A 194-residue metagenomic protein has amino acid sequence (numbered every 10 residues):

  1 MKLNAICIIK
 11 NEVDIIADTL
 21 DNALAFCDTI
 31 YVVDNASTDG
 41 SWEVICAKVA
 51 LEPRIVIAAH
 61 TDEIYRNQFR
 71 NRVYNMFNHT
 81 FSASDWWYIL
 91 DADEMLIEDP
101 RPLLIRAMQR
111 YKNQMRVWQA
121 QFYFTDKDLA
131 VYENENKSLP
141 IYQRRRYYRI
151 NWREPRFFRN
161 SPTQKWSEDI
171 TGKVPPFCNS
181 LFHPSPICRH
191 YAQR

Functional and structural regions predicted by a protein language model:
K2-N4: Cell-envelope/extracellular polymer assembly enzymes that use nucleotide-activated donors
E12-F26: Short, well-formed alpha-helical segments that are part of the catalytic scaffolds of diverse glycosyltransferases
C27, S84, A92, Y111-K112: Short, well-ordered alpha-helix to beta-strand connector turns
Y31: Conserved beta-strand positions in the Rossmann-like core of class I SAM-dependent methyltransferases
D34-A47, T61-Y65, D91-A92: A conserved acidic beta->alpha catalytic loop
C46, A50-Q68, R72, M76: Conserved donor nucleotide-binding strand/loop of the catalytic core
N67-Y74, Y88, I97-R194: Catalytic-site signature of metal-activated, phosphate-bearing donor transferases, centered on the GT-A/GT-A-like
F81-I97: Short beta-strand-to-loop acidic/aromatic patch adjacent to the donor-nucleotide binding site
